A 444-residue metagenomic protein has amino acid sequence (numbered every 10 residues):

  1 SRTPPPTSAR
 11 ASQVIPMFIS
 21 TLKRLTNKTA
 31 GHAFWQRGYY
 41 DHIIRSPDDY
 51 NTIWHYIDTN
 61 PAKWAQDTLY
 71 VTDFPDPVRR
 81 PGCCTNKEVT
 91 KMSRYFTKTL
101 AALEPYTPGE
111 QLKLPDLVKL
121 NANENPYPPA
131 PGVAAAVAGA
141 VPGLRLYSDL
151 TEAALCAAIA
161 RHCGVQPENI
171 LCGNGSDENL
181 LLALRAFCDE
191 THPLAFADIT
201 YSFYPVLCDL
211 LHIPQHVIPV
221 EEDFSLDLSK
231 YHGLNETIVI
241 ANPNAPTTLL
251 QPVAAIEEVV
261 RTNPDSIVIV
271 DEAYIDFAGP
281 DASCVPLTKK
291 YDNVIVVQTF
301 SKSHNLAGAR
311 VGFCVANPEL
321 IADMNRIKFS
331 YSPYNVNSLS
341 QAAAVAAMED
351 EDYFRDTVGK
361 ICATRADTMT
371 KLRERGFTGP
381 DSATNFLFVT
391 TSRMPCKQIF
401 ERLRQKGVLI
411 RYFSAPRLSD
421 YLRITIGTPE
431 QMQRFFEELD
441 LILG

Functional and structural regions predicted by a protein language model:
S1, C362, E374-K406, L422: Conserved PLP-binding catalytic core of the aspartate aminotransferase-like
S1-M92: Short catalytic/metal-binding and nucleic-acid-binding patches
T90-L146, G233-L234: N-terminal "arm"/small-domain region of PLP-dependent enzymes with the aminotransferase-like
E152-P193, L211, R393: Phosphate-binding glycine-rich loop
A186-A241, A254: PLP-dependent aminotransferase-like
D209, S225-L234, P246-V268, E272-L306 (+1 more regions): Active-site pre-lysine segment of PLP-dependent enzymes
A254, R402-K406, R411, A415-G444: PLP-dependent enzyme catalytic core of the Aspartate aminotransferase-like
N293-R373, F377-P380: PLP-dependent aminotransferase class I/II
